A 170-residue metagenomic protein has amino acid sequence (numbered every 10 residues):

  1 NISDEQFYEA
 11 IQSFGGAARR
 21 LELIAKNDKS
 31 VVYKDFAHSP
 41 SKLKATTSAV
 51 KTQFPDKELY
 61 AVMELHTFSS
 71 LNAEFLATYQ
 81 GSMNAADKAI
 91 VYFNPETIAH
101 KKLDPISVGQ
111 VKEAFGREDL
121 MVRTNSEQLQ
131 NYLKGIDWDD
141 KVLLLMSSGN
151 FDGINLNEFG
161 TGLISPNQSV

Functional and structural regions predicted by a protein language model:
N1-V170: ATP-dependent carboxylate-amine ligase
